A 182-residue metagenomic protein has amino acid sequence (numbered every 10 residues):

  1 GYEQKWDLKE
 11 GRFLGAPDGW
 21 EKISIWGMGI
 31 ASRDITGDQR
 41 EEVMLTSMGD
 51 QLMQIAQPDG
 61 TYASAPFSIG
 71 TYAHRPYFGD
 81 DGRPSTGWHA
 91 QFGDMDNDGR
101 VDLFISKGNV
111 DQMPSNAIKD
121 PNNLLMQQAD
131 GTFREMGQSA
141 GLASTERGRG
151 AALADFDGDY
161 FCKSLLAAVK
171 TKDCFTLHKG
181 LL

Functional and structural regions predicted by a protein language model:
G1-L182: Acidic, glycine/proline-rich Ca2+-coordinating loop motifs
